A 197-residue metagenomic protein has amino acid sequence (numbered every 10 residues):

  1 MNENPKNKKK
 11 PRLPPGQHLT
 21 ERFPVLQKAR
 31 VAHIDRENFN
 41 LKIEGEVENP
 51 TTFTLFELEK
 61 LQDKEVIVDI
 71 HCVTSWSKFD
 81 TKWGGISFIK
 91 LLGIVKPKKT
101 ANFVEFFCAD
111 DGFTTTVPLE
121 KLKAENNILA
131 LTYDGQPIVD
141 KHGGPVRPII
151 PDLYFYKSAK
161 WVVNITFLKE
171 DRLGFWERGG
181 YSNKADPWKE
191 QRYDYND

Functional and structural regions predicted by a protein language model:
M1-K42, E46-L55, I94-D197: Extended, aromatic/histidine-rich regions of cofactor-dependent oxidoreductases associated with respiratory
P24, A32-D35, K64-K82: Active-site acidic/histidine clusters and adjacent loop/turn architecture that either coordinate catalytic ions
P50, L55-V73, V95: Flexible, low-complexity segments enriched for small/polar residues
I70-I94, K99-A109: Extracellular-facing segments of soluble proteins and assemblies that are Gly/Ser/Thr-biased and enriched in aromatics
